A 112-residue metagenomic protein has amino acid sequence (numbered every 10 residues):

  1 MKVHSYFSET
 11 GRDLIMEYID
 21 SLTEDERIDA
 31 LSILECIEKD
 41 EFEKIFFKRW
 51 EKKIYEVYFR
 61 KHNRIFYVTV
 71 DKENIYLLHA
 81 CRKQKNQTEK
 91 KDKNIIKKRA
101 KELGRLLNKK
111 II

Functional and structural regions predicted by a protein language model:
M1-H62, D71-N74, R82-I112: Basic, Lys/Arg-enriched alpha-helical interface segments
F66: Short, surface-exposed charged micro-motifs
L78: Conserved catalytic cores of phosphodiester-cleaving nucleases, focusing on short active-site segments
